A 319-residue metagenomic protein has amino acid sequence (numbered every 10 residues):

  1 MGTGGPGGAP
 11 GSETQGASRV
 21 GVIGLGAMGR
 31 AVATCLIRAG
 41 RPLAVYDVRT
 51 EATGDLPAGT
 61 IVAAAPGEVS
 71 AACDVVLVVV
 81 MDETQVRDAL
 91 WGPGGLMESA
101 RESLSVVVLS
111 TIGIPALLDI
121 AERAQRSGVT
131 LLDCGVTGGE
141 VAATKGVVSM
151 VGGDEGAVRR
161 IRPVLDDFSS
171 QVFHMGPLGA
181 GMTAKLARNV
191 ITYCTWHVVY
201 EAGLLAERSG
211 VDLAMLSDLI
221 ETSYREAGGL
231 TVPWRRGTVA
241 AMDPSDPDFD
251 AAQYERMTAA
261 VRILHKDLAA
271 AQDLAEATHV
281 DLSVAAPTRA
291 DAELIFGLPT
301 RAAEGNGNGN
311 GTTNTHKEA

Functional and structural regions predicted by a protein language model:
G2-V78, L104, F173-H174: NAD(P)+-binding Rossmann beta1-loop-alpha1 motif at the extreme N-terminus of oxidoreductases
V20, A89, T111-N189: Rossmann-fold dinucleotide-binding core
L43, V62, T130-L132, V172 (+2 more regions): Hydrophobic beta-strand scaffold residues
P66-L131: Rossmann-fold NAD(P) dinucleotide-binding segment
G181-A277, D291-G307: Helical "substrate-binding/catalytic lid" subdomain of Rossmann-like NAD(P)-dependent dehydrogenases/reductases
N306-N314: Asparagine/serine/threonine-enriched low-complexity, disordered tracts, especially those forming N-linked glycosylation
